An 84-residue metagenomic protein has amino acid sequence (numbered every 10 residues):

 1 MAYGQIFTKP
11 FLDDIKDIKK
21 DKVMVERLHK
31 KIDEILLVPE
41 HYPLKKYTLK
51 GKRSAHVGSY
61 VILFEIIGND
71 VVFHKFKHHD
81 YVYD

Functional and structural regions predicted by a protein language model:
M1-A2, K46: Basic nucleic-acid-binding interfaces
A2-G4, I18, V23-E26, V57-V61 (+1 more regions): Enriched for short, Lys/Arg-rich terminal
K16-K19, D33: Residues marking helix boundaries in flexible regions
I32-H56: A short, surface-exposed loop/turn module that caps and links secondary-structure elements
